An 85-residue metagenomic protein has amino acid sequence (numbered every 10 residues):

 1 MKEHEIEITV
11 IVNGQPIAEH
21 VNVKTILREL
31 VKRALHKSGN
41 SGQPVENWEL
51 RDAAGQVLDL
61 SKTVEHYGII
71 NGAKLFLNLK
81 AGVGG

Functional and structural regions predicted by a protein language model:
M1-G85: Ubiquitin system architectures
